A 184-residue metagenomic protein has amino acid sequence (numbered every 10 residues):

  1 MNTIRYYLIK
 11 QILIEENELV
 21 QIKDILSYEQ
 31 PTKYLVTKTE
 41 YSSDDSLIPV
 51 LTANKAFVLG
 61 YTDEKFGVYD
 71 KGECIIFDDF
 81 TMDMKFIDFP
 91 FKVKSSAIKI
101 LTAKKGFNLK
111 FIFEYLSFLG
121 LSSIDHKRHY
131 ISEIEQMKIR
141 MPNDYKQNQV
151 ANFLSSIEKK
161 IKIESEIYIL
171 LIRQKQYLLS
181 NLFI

Functional and structural regions predicted by a protein language model:
M1-L19, R140-I184: Amphipathic alpha-helical coiled-coil/heptad-repeat segments
N2-T3, Y7-L35, Y41-K55: Non-catalytic DNA-recognition/assembly elements of restriction-modification systems
L26-E29, L116, L182: Hydrophobic aliphatic residues
P31, L121-S122, S156, I184: Conserved helix-loop functional segments at active or binding sites
T39-V50, D63-S95, L116, R128-S132: Short, surface-exposed loop/turn microsegments at beta-strand edges and helix-strand junctions
T52-K55, F77-D79, T102-A103: Pocket-edge structural micro-motifs
L59-Y61: Short, solvent-exposed loop/turn elements at domain surfaces
M82-D144: Basic, amphipathic alpha-helical recognition segments used for DNA target recognition
